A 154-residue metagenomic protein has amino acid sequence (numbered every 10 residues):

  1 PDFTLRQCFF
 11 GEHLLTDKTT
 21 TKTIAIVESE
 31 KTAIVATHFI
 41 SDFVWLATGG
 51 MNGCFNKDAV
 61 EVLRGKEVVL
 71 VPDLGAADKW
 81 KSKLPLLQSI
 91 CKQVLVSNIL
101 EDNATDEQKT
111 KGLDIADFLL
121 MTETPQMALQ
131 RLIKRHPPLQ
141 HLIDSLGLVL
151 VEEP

Functional and structural regions predicted by a protein language model:
P1-K66: Phosphate-handling DNA/RNA-contact segment within nucleic-acid enzymes
I24-I26, L63-K79, N98: Acidic beta-strand-to-loop metal/phosphate-binding motif
K31, M51-F55, P72-K83: Acidic, metal-coordinating catalytic cores used for nucleic-acid/nucleotide bond scission and strand-transfer chemistry
S41-W45, P85-N98: Structural alpha-beta junctions
G53-E61, K79-W80, A104-A116: Short, charged, surface-exposed secondary-structure boundary motifs
D106-V149: Short, small/acidic-rich helices and loops at N termini and domain boundaries of DNA replication/processing enzymes
